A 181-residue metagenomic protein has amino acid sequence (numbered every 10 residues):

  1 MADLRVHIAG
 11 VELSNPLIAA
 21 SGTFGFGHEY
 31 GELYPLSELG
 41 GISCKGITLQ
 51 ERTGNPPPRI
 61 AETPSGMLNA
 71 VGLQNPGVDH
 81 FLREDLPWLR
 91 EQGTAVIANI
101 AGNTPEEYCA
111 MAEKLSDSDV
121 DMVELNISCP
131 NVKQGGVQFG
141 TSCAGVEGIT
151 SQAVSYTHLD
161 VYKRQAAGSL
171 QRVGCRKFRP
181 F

Functional and structural regions predicted by a protein language model:
M1-A95, G102: N-terminal capping/small domains of soluble enzymes
H28-K45, E106-D121, R176: Short amphipathic alpha-helices and their capping/turn segments at secondary-structure boundaries
L33-L36, L89, L115, A153 (+1 more regions): Generic structural signal for hydrophobic
S43-Q50, D121-C129, F181: Non-cysteine beta-strand/loop elements that form the S-adenosyl-L-methionine
V78, L82-L86, Y108-E113, E147-S151: Generic structural signal for well-ordered alpha-helices, preferentially at hydrophobic/aromatic core positions
L82, V132-S151: Active-site-adjacent beta->alpha loops and helix N-cap segments on the catalytic face of soluble alpha/beta enzymes
T157-Q165: Conserved small/polar residues in nucleotide/adenosyl-binding loops
Q165-F181: N-terminal low-complexity segments that are often proline-rich with Ser/Thr-Pro
